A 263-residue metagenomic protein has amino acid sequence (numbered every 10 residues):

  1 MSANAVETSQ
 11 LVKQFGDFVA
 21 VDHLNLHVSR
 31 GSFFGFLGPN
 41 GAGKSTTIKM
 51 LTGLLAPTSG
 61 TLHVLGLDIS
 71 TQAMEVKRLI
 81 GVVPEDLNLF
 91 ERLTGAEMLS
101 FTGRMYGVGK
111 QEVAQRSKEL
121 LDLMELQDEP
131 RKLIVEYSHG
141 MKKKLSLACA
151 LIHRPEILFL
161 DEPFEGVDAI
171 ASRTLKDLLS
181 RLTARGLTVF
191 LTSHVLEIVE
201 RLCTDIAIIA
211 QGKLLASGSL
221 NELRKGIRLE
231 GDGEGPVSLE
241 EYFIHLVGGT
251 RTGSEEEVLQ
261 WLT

Functional and structural regions predicted by a protein language model:
S100, R104, Q111-E129: Conserved ABC ATPase "signature" region
L133-Y137: Conserved ABC ATPase signature
R154: Conserved catalytic motifs of ABC-family nucleotide-binding domains
L158-D161: Catalytic Walker B motif of ABC-type/P-loop ATPase nucleotide-binding domains
R173-R185: Helical segment within the ABC ATPase nucleotide-binding domain
S217-G218: ABC ATPase "signature
